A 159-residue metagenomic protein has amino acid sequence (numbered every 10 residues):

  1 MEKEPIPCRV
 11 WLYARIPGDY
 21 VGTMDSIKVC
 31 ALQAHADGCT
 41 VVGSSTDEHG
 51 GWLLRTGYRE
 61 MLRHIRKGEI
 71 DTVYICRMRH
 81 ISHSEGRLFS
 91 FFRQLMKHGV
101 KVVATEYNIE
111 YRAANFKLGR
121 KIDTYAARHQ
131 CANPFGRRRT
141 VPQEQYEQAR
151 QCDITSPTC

Functional and structural regions predicted by a protein language model:
M1-C159: Short, structured surface patches at the beginning of a domain
